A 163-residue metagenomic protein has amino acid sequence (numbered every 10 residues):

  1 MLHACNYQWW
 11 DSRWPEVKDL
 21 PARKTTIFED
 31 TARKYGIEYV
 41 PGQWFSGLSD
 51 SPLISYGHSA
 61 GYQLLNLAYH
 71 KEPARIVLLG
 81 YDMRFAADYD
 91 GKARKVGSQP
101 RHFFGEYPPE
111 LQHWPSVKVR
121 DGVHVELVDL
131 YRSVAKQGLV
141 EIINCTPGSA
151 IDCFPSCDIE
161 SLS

Functional and structural regions predicted by a protein language model:
M1-S163: Metal-ion/cofactor- or nucleotide/acyl-coenzyme-handling active-site neighborhoods
